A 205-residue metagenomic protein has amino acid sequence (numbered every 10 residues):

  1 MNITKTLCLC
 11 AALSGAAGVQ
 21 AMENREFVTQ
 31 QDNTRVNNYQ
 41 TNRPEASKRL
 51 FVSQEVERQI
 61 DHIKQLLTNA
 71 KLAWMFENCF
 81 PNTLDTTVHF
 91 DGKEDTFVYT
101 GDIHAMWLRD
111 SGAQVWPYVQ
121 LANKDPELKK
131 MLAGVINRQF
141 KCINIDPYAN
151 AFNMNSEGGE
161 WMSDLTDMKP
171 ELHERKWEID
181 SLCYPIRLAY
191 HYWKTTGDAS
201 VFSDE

Functional and structural regions predicted by a protein language model:
N2-L9: Sec-dependent signal peptide recognition, specifically the positively charged N-region followed immediately by
A11-G18: Hydrophobic h-region of N-terminal signal peptides that target proteins for export in Gram-negative bacteria
R25-R109: Low-complexity, Ser/Thr/Pro/Gly-enriched N-terminal "stalk/linker" regions
H104-L132, I136-E205: Aromatic-rich carbohydrate-recognition surfaces in CAZymes
